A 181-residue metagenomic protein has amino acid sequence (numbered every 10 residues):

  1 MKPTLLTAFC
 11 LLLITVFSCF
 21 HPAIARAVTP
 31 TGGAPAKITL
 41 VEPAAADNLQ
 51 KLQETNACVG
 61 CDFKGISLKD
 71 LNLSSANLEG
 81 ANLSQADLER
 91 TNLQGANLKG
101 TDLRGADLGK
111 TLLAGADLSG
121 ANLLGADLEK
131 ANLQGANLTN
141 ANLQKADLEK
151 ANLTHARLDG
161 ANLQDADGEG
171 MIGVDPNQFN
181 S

Functional and structural regions predicted by a protein language model:
M1-L6: Positively charged n-region of N-terminal signal peptides that target proteins for export
A8-L12: Sec-dependent N-terminal signal peptides
T15-I24: C-terminal segment of classical bacterial N-terminal signal peptides
A23-A27, A46: Boundary at the C-terminal end of the N-terminal hydrophobic targeting segment
K37-S181: Tandem repeat scaffolds
